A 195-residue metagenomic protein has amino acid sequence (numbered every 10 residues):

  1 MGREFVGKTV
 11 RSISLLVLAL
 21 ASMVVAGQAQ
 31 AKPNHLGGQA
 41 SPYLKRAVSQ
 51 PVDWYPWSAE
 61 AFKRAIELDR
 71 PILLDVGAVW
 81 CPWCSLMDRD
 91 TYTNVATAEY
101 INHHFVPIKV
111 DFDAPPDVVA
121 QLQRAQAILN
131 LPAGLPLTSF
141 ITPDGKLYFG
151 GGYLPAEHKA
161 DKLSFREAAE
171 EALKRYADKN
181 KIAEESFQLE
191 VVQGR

Functional and structural regions predicted by a protein language model:
M1-F5, V25, G145: Intrinsically disordered, low-complexity segments enriched in small/polar residues
G2-L16: Bacterial N-terminal signal peptides that target proteins for export
E4, V17-A19, W54, S139: Intrinsic disorder/low-structure terminal segments
T9, S22-V24, I66: Prokaryotic Sec-type signal peptides and long signal-anchor helices with extended Leu/Ile/Val-rich h-regions
I13-V25: Bacterial N-terminal signal peptides
A26-R195: Replace the tail clause
